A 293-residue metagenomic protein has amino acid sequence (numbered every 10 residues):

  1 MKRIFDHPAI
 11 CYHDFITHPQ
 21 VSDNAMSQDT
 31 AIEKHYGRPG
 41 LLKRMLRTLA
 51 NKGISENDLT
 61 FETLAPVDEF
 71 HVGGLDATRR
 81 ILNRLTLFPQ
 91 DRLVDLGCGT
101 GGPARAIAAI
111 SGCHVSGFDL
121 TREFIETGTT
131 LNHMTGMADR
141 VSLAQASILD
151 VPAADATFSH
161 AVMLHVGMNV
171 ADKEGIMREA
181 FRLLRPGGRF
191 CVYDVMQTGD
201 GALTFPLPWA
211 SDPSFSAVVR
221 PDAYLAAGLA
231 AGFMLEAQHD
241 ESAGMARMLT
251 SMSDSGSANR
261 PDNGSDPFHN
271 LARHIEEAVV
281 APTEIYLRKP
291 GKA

Functional and structural regions predicted by a protein language model:
C11, F15-A50: N-terminal auxiliary segments of SAM/dcSAM-dependent transferases
I54, H71-D91: Conserved alpha-helix/loop element of class I SAM-dependent methyltransferases that forms part of the SAM/SAH-binding
R92-D150: Class I SAM-dependent methyltransferase SAM/SAH-binding core
L149-A161: A short acidic, Gly/Pro-enriched loop at the edge of an enzyme's catalytic core that lines a small-molecule cofactor
H160-D172: A short SAM/SAH-binding and catalytic strip from SAM-dependent methyltransferases
E174-R189: A short glycine-rich, Lys/Arg-flanked "PGG" loop and its adjoining helix->strand segment in the class I
V195-F215: Short, glycine-/aromatic-enriched active-site segment of Class I SAM-dependent methyltransferases
A237-A293: Conserved Class I S-adenosyl-L-methionine
